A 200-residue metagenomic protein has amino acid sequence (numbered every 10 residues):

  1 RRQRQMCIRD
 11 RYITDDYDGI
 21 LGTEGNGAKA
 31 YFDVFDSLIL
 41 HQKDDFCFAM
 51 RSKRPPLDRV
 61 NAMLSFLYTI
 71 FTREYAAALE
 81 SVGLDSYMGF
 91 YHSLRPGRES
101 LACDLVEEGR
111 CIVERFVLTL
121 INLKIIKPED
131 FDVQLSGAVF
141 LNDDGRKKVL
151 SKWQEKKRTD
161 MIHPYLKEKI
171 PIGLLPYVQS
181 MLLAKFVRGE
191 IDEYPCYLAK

Functional and structural regions predicted by a protein language model:
R1-Q5, R9-K200: Active-site helix-to-loop segments that bind/position phosphate- or nucleotide-bearing substrates and donors across
